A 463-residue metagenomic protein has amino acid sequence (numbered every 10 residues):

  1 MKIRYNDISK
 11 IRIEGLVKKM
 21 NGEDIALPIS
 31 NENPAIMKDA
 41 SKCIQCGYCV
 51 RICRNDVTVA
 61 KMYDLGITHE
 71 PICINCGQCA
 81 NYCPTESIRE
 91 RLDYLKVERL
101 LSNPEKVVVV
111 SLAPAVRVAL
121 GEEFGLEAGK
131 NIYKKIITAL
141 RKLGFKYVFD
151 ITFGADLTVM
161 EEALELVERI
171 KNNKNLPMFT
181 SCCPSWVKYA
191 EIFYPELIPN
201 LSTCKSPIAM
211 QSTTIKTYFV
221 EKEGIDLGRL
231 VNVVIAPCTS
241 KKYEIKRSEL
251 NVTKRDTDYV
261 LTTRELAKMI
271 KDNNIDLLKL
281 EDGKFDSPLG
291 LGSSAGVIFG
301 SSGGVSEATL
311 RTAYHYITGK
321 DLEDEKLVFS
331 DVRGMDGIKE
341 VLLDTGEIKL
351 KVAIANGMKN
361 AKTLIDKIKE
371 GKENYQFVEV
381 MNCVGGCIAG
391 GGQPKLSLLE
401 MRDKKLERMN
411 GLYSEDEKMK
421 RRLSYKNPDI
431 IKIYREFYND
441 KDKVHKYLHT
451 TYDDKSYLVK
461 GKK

Functional and structural regions predicted by a protein language model:
M1-L16, E90-K463: Iron-sulfur-associated redox domains of electron-transfer enzymes in respiratory and anaerobic energy metabolism
I3-S30, M37, C43: Flexible inter-domain linker/hinge segments
D24-I25, R54-N55, C73, E281 (+1 more regions): Short, flexible segments with low predicted structural confidence
I25, N33-I36, Y63-L65, A119-E123: A short, structure-level motif marking secondary-structure boundaries and short turns
P28-N33, D39, H69-E70, E223 (+1 more regions): Short, intrinsically disordered, charge-biased short linear motifs at domain edges
N33, Y63, H69, S87 (+3 more regions): Short, flexible active-site loop motifs that bind/organize anionic cofactors or intermediates
A35-T68, I74, Q78-K96: Iron-sulfur cluster-binding cysteine motifs and their immediate structural context in ferredoxin-like electron-transfer
D64-N75, N131-I136, K188: Short low-complexity stretches enriched in small and charged residues
